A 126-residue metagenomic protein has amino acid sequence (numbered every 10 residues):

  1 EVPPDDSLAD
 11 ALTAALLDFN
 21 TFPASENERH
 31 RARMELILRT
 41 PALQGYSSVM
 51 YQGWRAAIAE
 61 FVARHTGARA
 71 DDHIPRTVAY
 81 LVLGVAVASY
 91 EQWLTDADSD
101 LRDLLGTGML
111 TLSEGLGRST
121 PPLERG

Functional and structural regions predicted by a protein language model:
E1-R33: Hydrophobic alpha-helical connector segments
L8, E26, L43, D71-P75 (+2 more regions): Residue-level recognition of alpha-helical structural elements
L8, L12, L16, M50-W54 (+2 more regions): Hydrophobic/aromatic residues within well-ordered alpha-helical segments
D10-A14, A32, T77-G84, D103 (+2 more regions): Amphipathic alpha-helical interaction segments
P23, S89-A97: Secondary-structure edge/capping motif, primarily at the C-terminal ends of alpha-helices and the immediately following
P41-T66, H73-Y80: Amphipathic alpha-helical packing segments from all-alpha helical-bundle domains
E60, T95-G126: C-terminal peripheral helix-coil segments that are non-catalytic and often amphipathic
